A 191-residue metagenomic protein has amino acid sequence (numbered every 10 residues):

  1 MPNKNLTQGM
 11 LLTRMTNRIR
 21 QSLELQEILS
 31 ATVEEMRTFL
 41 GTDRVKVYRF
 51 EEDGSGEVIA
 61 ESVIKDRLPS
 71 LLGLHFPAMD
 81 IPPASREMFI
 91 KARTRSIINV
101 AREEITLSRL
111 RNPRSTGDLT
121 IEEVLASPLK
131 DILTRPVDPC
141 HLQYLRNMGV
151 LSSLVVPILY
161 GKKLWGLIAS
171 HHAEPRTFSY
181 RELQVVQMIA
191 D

Functional and structural regions predicted by a protein language model:
M1, S55, I158-I168: Short hydrophobic/glycine-rich mini-motifs in sensory/regulatory modules that couple input to downstream signaling
M1-E27, T38-F39, V58: Signal-transmission linkers at sensory-effector interfaces
P2-K4, I132-V137, H171-Q187: Regulatory loop-to-helix N-cap segments in sensory/regulatory domains that couple ligand/signal detection
T16-Q21, T32-G41, V47-E51, A60-V63 (+1 more regions): Short regulatory alpha-helical segment in sensory/regulatory domains of signaling proteins that mediates
M36, L145, K162, S170 (+1 more regions): Interdomain signal-transducing alpha-helices
Y48-G117: GAF sensory/regulatory domain recognition with acknowledged cross-activation on helical regulatory dimers
E103-L151: Signal-transducing coupling segments at domain and membrane junctions
L151-L159: Short hydrophobic beta-strand micro-motif common in sensory/regulatory domains
